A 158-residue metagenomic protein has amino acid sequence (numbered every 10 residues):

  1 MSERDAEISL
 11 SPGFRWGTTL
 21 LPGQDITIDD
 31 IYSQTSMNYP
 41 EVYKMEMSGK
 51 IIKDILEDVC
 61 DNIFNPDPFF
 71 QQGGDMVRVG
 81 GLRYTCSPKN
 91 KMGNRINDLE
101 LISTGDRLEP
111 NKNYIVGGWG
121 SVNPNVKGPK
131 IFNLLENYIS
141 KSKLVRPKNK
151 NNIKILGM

Functional and structural regions predicted by a protein language model:
S2-M158: Feature captures C-terminal
